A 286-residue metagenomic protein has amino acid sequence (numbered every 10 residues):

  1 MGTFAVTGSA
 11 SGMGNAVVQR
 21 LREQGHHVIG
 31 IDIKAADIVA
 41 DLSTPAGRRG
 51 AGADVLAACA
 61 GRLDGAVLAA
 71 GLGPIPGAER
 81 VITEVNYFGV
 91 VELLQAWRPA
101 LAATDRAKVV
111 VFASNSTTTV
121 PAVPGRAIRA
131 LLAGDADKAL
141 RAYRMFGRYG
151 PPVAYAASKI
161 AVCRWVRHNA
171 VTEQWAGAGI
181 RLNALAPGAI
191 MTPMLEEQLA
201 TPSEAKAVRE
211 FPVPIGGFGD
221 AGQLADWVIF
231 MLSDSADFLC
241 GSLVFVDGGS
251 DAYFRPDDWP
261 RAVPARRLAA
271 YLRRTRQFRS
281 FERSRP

Functional and structural regions predicted by a protein language model:
M1-I29: Canonical Rossmann dinucleotide-binding motif of NAD(H)/NADP(H)-dependent dehydrogenases/reductases, specifically
I31-G50, V55, G71-L72: Rossmann-fold cofactor-recognition segment
D37, I82-T83: A hydrophobic alpha-helix adjacent to the NAD(P)-binding/active-site core of NAD(P)-dependent oxidoreductases, strongly
A51, L93-L101, W165-V166, W227 (+1 more regions): Hydrophobic positions on the long internal alpha-helix of Rossmann-like NAD(P)-dependent oxidoreductase domains
L72-P76, A102-G177, A189-I190: Catalytic loop of short-chain dehydrogenase/reductase
E92, A154-Y155, I160, A184 (+4 more regions): C-terminal helical subdomain
A186-E197: Short, flexible catalytic-loop segment of classical short-chain dehydrogenase/reductase
